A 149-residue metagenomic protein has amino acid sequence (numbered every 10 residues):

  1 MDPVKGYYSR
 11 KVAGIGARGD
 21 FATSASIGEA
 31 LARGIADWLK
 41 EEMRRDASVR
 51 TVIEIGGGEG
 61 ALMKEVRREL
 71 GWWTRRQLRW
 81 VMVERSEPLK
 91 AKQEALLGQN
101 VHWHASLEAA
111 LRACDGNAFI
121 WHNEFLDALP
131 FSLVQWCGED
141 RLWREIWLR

Functional and structural regions predicted by a protein language model:
M1-I55, E59-N117: Rossmann-like AdoMet
W121-R149: A mobile, often basic/glycine-rich helix-loop segment that functions as the active-site lid/recognition loop
